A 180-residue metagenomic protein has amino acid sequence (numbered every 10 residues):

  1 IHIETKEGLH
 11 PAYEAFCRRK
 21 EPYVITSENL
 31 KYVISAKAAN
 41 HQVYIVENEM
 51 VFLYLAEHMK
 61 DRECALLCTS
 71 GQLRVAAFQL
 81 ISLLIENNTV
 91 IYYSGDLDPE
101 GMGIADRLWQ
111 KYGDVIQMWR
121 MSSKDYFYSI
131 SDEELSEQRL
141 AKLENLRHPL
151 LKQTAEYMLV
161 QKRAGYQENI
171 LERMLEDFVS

Functional and structural regions predicted by a protein language model:
I1-C68, L73-E86, E100, D106-Q110 (+1 more regions): Nucleic-acid enzyme cleavage-core boundary/entry regions
N88-D98: Acidic beta-strand-to-loop metal/phosphate-binding motif
Y112-R120: C-terminal, active-site-flanking charged/polar segments
